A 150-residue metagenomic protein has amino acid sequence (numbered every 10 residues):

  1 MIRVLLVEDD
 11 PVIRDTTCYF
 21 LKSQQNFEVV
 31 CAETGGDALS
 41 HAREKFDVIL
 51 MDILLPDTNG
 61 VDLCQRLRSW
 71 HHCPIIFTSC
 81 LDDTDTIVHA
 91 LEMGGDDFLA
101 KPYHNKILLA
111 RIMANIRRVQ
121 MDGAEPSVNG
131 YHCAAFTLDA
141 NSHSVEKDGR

Functional and structural regions predicted by a protein language model:
M1-D122: N-terminal/domain-start alpha-helical segments
R3, A114-R150: Short, Lys/Arg-enriched segments at the junction into DNA-binding effector domains of transcriptional regulators
